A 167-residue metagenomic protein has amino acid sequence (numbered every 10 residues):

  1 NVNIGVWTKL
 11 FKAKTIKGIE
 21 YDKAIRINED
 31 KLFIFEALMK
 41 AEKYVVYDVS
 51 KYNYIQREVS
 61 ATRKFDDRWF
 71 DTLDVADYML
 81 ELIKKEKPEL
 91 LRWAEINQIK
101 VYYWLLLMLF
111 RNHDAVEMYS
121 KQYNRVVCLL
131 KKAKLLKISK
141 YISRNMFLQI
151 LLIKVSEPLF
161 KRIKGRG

Functional and structural regions predicted by a protein language model:
N1-Y44, I55-F65, W69: Donor-binding/catalytic cores of nucleotide-activated saccharide and glycerol-phosphate transferases/polymerases
E42, V49-S50: Extended, low-polarity segments enriched in aliphatic/aromatic residues
K43-Y44, E89, L136: A general structural signal for well-ordered secondary-structure junctions
S50-E58, R63-E89, W104, M108 (+1 more regions): Catalytic core of nucleotide-sugar-dependent glycosyltransferases
E89-N97: All-alpha amphipathic helical-bundle segments outside canonical DNA-binding/catalytic cores that form hydrophobic
I99-Y102: GST superfamily/GST-like fold recognition
R111-G167: Membrane-interface aromatic/basic loop that binds lipid-linked glycans or pyrophosphate carriers, typified by
